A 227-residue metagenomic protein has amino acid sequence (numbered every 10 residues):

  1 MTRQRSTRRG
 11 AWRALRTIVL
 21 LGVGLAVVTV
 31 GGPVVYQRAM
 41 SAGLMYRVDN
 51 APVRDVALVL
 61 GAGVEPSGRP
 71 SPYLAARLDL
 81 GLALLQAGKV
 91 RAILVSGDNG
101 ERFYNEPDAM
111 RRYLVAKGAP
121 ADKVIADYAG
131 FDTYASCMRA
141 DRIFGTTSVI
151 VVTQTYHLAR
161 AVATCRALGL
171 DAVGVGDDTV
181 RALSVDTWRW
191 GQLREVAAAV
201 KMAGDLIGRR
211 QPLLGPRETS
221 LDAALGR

Functional and structural regions predicted by a protein language model:
T2-G10, S71, S148, E195: A general, composition-driven signal for non-globular sequence regions
R3-D49: N-terminal type II signal-anchor transmembrane helix that functions as the membrane-insertion/stop-transfer segment
V35-L193: A structural signal for short, hydrophobic/glycine-enriched beta-strand patches
G100-E106, V173, V196-A203, T219-A224: A general structural signal for short secondary-structure boundary/capping elements
R189-Q211: A transmembrane-helix-recognition feature enriched in membrane-embedded lipid enzymes and envelope glyco-/phospholipid
R209-R227: Short linear elements at protein peripheries
